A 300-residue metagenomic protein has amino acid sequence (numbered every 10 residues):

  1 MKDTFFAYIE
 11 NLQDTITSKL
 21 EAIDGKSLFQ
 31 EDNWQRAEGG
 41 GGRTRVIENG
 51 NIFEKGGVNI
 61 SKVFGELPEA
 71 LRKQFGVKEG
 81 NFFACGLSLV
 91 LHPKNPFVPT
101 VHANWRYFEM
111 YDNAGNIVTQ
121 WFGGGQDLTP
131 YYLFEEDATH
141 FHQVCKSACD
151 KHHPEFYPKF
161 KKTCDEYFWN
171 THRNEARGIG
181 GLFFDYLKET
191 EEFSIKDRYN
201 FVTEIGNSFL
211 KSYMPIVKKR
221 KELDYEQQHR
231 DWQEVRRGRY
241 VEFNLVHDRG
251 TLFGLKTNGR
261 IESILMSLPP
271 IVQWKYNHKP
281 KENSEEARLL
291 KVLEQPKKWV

Functional and structural regions predicted by a protein language model:
M1-Q74, T190-E226, R230-Y240: Gly/Pro-rich turn-and-neighbor structural signature
T44-W121: Internal mixed beta-strand/loop scaffold within catalytic domains of large alpha/beta enzymes
G57, F83-G86, Q120-D127, E175-K196 (+1 more regions): Glycine-rich, often proline-containing surface loops adjacent to acidic residues and nearby aromatics that form
L71-K73, F193, L252-N258, Y276: Short conserved micro-motifs at the rims of enzyme active sites and ligand-binding pockets
Y111-K159, V300: Compact, glycine/acidic-enriched structural inserts
A138-Q227, D231: Extended, acidic-biased charged interface segments
D231-Q273: C-terminal, helix-dominated tail/subdomain
I261-V300: TerminUS-proximal long segments
